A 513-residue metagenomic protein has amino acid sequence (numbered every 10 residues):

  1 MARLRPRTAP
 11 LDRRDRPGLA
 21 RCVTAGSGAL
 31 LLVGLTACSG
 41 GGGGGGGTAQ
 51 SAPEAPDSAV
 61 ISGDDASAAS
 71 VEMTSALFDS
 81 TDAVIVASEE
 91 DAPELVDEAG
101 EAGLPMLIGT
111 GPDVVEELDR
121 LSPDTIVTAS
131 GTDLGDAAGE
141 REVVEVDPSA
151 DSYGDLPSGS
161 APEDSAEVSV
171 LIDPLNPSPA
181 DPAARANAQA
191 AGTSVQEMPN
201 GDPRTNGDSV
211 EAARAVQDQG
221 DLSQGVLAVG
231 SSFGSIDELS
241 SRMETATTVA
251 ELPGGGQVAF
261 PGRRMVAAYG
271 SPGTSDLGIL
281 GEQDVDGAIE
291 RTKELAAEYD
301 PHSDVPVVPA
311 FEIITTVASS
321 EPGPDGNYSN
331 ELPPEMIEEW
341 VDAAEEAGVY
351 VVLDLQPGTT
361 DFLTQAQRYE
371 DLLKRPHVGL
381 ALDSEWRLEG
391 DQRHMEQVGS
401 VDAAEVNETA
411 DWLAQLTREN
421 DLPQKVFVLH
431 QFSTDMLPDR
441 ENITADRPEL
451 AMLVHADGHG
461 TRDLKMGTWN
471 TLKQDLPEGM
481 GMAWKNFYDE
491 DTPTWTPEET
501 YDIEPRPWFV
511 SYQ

Functional and structural regions predicted by a protein language model:
A2-A29: N-terminal export and membrane-targeting signals
V33-A37: C-terminal motif of bacterial Sec signal peptides marking the signal peptidase cleavage site
S39-G42: Bacterial signal peptide processing site
G44-G255: Extracellular glycan-binding segments that recognize GlcNAc-based cell-wall polysaccharides
L171-P174, G201, T205-A215, E396-Y512: Surface-exposed substrate-engagement region within the catalytic domains of secreted or surface-exposed extracellular
A190-S194, A250-I314, A343: Catalytic domains of carbohydrate-active enzymes, especially glycoside hydrolases
R263-A267, P306-E312, G348-V352, H377-A381 (+3 more regions): Structural preference for beta-strand elements that scaffold enzyme active sites
S303-V349, T359-R375, G379-A381, L388 (+3 more regions): Chitinase-like catalytic core of GlcNAc-active glycosidases
